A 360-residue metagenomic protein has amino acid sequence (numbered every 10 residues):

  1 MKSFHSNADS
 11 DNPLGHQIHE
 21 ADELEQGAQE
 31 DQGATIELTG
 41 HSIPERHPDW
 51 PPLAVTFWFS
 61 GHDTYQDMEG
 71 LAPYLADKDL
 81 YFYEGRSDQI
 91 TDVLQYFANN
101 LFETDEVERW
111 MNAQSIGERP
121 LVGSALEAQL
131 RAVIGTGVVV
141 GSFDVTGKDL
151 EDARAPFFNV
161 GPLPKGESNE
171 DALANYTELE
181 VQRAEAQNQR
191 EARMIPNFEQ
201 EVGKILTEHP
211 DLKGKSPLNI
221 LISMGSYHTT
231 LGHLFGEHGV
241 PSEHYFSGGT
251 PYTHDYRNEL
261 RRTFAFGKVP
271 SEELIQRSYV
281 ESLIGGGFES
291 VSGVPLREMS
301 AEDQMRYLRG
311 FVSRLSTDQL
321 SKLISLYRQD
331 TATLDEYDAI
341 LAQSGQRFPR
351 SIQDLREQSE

Functional and structural regions predicted by a protein language model:
K2-E360: Compositional signal for N-terminal targeting/processing segments
